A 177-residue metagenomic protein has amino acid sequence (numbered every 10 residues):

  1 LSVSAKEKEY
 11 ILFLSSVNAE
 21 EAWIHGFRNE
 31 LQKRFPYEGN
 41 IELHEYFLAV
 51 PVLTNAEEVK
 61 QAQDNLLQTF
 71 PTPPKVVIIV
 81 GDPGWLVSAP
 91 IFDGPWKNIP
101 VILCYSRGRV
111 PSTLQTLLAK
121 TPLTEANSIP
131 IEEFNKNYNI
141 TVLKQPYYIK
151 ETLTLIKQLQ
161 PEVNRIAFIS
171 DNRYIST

Functional and structural regions predicted by a protein language model:
S2-T177: Short hydrophobic alpha-helices and adjacent helix-cap/hinge residues
